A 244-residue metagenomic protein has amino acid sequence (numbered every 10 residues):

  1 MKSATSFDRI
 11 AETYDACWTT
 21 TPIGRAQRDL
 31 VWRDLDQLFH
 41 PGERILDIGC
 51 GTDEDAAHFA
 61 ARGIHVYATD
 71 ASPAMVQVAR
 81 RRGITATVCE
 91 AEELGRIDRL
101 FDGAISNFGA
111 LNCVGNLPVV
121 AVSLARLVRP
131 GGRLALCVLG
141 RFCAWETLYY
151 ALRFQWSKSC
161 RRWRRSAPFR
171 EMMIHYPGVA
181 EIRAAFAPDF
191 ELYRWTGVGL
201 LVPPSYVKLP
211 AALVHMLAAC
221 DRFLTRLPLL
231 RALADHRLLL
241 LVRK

Functional and structural regions predicted by a protein language model:
M1-H40, E54, H58, M75: Conserved class I S-adenosyl-L-methionine
T52-E93: Class I SAM-dependent methyltransferase SAM/SAH-binding core
G95-G103: A short acidic, Gly/Pro-enriched loop at the edge of an enzyme's catalytic core that lines a small-molecule cofactor
G103-L117: A short SAM/SAH-binding and catalytic strip from SAM-dependent methyltransferases
P118-R133: A short glycine-rich, Lys/Arg-flanked "PGG" loop and its adjoining helix->strand segment in the class I
L134-R161: Conserved class I S-adenosyl-L-methionine
R164-E181: Acceptor-substrate binding/catalytic loop of class I
A180-A184, R194-K244: A C-terminal cap/extension of S-adenosyl-L-methionine-dependent methyltransferases that defines the acceptor-substrate
